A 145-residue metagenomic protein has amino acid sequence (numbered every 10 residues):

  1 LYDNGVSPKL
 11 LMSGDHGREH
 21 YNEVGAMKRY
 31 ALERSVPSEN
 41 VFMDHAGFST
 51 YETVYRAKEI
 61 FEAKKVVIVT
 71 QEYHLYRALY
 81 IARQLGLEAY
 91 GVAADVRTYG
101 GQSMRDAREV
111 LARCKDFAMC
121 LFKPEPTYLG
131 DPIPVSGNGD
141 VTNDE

Functional and structural regions predicted by a protein language model:
L1-A107: A structural signal for short, hydrophobic/glycine-enriched beta-strand patches
Y90, A112-M119, V135-V141: A general structural signal for short secondary-structure boundary/capping elements
D106-L129: A transmembrane-helix-recognition feature enriched in membrane-embedded lipid enzymes and envelope glyco-/phospholipid
P124-E145: Short linear elements at protein peripheries
